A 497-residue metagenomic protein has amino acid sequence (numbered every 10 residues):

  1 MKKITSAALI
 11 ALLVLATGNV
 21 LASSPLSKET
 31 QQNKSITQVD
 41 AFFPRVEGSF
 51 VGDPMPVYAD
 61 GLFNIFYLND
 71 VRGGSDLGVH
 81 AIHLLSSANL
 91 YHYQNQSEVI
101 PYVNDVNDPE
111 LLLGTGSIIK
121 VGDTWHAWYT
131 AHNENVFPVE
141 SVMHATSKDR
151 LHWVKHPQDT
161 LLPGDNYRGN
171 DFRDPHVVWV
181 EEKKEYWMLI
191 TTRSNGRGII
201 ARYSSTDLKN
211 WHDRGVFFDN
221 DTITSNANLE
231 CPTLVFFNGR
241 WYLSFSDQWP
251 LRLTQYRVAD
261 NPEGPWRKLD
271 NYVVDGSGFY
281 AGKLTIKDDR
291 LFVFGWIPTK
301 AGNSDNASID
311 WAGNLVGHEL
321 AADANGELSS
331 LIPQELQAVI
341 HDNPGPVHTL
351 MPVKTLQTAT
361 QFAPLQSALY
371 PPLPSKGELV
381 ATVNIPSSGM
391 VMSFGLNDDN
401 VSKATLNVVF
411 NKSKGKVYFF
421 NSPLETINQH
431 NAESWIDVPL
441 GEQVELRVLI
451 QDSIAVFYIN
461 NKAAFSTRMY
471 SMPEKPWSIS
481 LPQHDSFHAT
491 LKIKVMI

Functional and structural regions predicted by a protein language model:
M1-A8: Bacterial N-terminal signal peptides that target proteins for export
A8-A16: Bacterial N-terminal signal peptides
S23-D174, W179-S225, F236-G276, I297-T355 (+3 more regions): Beta-rich carbohydrate-recognition and catalytic domains
D270-N271, Q366-P372, E433-V438, T467-R468: Beta-strand-rich interaction surfaces with strong enrichment in secreted/lumenal proteins
T358-N421: Secretory/extracellular carbohydrate-interaction modules and structurally similar beta-sandwich "look-alikes"
A381, V444-T467: Carbohydrate-binding surfaces in secreted/extracellular proteins
P423-E445: Short, aromatic/His-centered strand-loop micro-motif at the edge of beta-sheets
M469-I497: Ligand-recognition surfaces built from glycine- and aromatic
